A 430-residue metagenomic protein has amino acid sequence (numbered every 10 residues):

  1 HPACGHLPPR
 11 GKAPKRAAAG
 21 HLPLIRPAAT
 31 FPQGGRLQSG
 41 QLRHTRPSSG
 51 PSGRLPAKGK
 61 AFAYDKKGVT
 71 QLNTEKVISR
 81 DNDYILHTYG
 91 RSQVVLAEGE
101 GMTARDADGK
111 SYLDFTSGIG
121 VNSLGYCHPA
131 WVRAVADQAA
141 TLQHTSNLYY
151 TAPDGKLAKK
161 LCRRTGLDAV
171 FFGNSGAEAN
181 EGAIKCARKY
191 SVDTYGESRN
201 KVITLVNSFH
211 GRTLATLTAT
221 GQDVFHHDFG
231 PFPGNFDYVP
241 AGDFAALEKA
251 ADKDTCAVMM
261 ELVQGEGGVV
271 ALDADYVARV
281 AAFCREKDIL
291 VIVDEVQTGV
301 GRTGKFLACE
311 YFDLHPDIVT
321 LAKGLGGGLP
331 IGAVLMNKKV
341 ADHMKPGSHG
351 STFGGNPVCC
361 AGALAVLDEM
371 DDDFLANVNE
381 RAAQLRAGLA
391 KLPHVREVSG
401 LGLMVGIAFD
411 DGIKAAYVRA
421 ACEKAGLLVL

Functional and structural regions predicted by a protein language model:
P8, H21-P32, T45, A57 (+1 more regions): Intrinsic disorder/low-complexity segments
G11-K12, A17, G34-G35, P51 (+3 more regions): Glycine-biased, low-complexity coil/linker segments
R16, S39-L42: Cationic, low-complexity basic patches in intrinsically disordered or flexible, solvent-exposed regions
G20-P23, Q41, G68, L364: Short, linear, compositionally biased motifs with a strong N-terminal bias
Y64, G68-L72: Extreme N-termini of proteins with methionine-enriched Sec-type signal peptides or N-terminal signal-anchor
L72-L430: Conserved N-terminal phosphate-binding loop of PLP-dependent enzymes in the Aspartate aminotransferase
